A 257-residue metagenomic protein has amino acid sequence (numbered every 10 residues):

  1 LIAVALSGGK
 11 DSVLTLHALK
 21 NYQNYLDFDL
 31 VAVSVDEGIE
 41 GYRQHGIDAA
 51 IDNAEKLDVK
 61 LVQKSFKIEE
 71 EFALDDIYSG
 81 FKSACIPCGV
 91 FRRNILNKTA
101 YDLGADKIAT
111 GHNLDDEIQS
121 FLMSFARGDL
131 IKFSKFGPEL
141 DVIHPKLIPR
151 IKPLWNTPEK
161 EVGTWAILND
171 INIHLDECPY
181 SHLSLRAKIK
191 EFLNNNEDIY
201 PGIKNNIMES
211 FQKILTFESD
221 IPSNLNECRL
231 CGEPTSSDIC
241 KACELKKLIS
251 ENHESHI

Functional and structural regions predicted by a protein language model:
L1-K135, N156-N169, C240: ATP-dependent adenylation/nucleotidyltransferase module used to activate substrates
A5, P149, L230: Conserved beta-strand segments that form the floor/walls of ligand-binding pockets within enzyme and binding domains
D115-D198, I203, I257: Catalytic subdomain that performs nucleotidyl-dependent activation
K146, D220-N226, T235-D238: Flanking scaffold residues of small Cys/His-coordinated metal-binding clusters
N195-R229: Short, charged low-complexity linear segments at domain edges
E227-C231, C240-C243: Short cysteine-rich clusters marking metal-coordination/redox-active sites
E233-S236, L248: Short functional micro-motifs and their immediate structural scaffolds
A242-E254: Short Cys/His-rich micro-motifs in 6-15 aa windows
